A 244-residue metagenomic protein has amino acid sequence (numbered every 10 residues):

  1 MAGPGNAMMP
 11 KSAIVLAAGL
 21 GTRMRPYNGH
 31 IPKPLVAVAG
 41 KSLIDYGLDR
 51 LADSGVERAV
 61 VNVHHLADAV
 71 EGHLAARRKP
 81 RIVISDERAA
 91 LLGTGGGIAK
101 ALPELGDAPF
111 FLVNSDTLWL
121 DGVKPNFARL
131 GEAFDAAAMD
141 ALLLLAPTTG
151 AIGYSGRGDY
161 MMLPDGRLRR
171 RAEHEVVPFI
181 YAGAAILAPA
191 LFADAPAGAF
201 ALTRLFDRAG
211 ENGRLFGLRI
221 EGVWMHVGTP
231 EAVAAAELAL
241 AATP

Functional and structural regions predicted by a protein language model:
A2-V15, A37, K41-N114, L118-L120 (+4 more regions): Conserved N-terminal catalytic core of the sugar/cofactor nucleotidyltransferase
A17-M24: Conserved adenylation A10 loop of the ANL superfamily
G19, L74-R78, G156-R167: Acidic-glycine-rich active-site phosphate/pyrophosphate-binding loop
L20, I31, L66, R88 (+1 more regions): A generic "binding-loop/recognition-motif" signal
P26-G29: Conserved catalytic-core motifs of eukaryotic protein kinase domains, centered on the activation segment
H64, S85-R88, L144, R171 (+1 more regions): Conserved beta-strand termini and adjacent loop/short-helix elements that scaffold enzyme active sites in alpha/beta
H65, A141-D159: Short beta-strand-to-loop element that shapes/binds the nucleotide-sugar donor at the catalytic cleft/hinge
F111, L118, G122-A136, T149-I152 (+2 more regions): Catalytic-core segments of class I nucleotidyltransferases/pyrophosphorylases that form NMP-activated intermediates
